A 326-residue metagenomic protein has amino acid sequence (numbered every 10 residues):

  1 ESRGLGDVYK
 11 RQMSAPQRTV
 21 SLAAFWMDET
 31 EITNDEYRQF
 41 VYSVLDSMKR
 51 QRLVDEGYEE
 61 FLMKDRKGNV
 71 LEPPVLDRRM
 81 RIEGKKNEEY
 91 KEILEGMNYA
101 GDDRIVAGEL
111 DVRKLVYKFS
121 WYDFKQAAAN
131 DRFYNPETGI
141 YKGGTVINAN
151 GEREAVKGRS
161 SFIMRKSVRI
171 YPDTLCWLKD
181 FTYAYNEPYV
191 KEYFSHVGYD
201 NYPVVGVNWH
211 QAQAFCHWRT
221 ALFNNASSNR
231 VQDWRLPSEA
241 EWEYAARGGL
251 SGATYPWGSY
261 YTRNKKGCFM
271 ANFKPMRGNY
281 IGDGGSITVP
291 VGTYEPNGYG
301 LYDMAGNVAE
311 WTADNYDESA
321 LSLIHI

Functional and structural regions predicted by a protein language model:
E1-L5, Y9, I324-H325: Single conserved hydrophobic/aromatic residue that forms the stacking wall/gate of nucleotide- or nucleobase-binding
G4, D28-S43, D103, W121-D123 (+4 more regions): Short, conserved beta-strand/loop elements in beta-sheet-dominated catalytic cores that frequently flank divalent-metal
G6-L22, G267-N272: Short, polar loop/linker segments at the starts of domains and inter-domain junctions
K10-Q12, Y185-P188, F215, A221: Short, motif-level signal for alpha-helix interfacial/capping segments enriched in acidic residues and aromatics/proline
M13-V20, F40-V168, P172, F194 (+6 more regions): Surface-exposed recognition segments
S14-E29, K157-W209: Extracellular adhesion/carbohydrate-recognition regions
